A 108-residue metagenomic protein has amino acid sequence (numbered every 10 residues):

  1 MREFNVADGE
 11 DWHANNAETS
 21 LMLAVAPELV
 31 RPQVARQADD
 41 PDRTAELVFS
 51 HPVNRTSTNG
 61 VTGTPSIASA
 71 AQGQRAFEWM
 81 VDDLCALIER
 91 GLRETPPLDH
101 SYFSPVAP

Functional and structural regions predicted by a protein language model:
M1-P108: Extended, histidine- and acidic-residue-enriched regions that form the cofactor-binding/catalytic faces
